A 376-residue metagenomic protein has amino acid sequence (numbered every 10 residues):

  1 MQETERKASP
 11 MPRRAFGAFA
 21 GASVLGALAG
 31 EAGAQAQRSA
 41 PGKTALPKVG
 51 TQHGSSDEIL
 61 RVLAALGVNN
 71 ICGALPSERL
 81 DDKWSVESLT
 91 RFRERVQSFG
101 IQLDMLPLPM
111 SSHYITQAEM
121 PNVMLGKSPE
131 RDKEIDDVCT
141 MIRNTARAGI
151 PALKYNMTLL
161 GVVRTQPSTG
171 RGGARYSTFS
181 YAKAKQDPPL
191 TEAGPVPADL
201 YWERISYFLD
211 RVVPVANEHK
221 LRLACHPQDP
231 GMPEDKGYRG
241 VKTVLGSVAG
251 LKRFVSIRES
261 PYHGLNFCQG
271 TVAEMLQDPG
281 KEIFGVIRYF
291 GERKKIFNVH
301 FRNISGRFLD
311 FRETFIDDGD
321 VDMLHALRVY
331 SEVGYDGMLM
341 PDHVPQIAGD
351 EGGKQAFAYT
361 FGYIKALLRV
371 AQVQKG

Functional and structural regions predicted by a protein language model:
Q2-E31, Q35-L46, T116-Q117, M124-L125 (+8 more regions): Histidine-acidic metal/acid-base catalytic patches
V24, G42, P47, Q52 (+5 more regions): Ligand-binding pocket scaffold of soluble enzyme catalytic domains
V49-T51, R131-D132, V241-K242: Short, flexible loop segments at the rims of nucleotide/cofactor-binding pockets, characterized by
Q52-S56, P76-E78, L108-S111, M157-L160 (+4 more regions): Active-site beta-loop-alpha junctions enriched in small/polar residues
H53-L63, I135-I142, E282-I287, M323: Short, acidic/polar
G73, D104-P107, A152-M157, L221-P227 (+1 more regions): Short beta-strand segments at enzyme active-site cores
S77-S206, D210, N217-E218: Structural motif corresponding to the early beta-alpha repeats
